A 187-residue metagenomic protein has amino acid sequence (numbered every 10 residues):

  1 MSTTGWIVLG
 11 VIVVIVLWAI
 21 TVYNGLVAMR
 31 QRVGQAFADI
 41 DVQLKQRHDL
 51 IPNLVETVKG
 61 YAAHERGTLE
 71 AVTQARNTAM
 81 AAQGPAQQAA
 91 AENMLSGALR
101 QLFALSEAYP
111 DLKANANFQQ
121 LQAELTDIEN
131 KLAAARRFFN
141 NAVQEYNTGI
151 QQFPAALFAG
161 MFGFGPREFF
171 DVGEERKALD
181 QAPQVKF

Functional and structural regions predicted by a protein language model:
M1-F187: A helix-centric hydrophobic-segment signal that preferentially recognizes long, alpha-helical stretches used
